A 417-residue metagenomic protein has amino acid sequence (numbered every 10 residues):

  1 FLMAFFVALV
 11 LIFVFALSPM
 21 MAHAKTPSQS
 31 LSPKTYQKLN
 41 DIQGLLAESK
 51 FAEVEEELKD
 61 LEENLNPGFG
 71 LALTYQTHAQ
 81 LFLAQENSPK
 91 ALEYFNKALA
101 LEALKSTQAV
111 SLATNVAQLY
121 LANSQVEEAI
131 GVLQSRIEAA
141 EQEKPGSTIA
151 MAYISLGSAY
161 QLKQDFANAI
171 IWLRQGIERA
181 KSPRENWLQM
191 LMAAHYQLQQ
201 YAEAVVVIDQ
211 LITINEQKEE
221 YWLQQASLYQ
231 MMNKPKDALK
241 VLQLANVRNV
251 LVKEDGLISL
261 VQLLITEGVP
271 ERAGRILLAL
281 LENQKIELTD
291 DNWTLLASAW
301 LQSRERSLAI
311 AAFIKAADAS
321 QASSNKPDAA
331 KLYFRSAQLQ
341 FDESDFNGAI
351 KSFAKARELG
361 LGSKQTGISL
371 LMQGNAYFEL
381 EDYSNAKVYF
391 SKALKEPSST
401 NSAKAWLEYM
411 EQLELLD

Functional and structural regions predicted by a protein language model:
V7, L11, F15-S111, A122 (+6 more regions): N-terminal leader/linker segments that initiate helical-solenoid repeat arrays
K25-S32, D60-P67, L99-K105, S135-K144 (+7 more regions): Solenoid-like repeat scaffolds
S30-N40, G68-Y75, S106-N115, P145-I154 (+7 more regions): Generic helix N-cap/helix-start motif at coil->alpha-helix transitions
D290-R304, A311-K364: Alpha-helical adaptor scaffolds
